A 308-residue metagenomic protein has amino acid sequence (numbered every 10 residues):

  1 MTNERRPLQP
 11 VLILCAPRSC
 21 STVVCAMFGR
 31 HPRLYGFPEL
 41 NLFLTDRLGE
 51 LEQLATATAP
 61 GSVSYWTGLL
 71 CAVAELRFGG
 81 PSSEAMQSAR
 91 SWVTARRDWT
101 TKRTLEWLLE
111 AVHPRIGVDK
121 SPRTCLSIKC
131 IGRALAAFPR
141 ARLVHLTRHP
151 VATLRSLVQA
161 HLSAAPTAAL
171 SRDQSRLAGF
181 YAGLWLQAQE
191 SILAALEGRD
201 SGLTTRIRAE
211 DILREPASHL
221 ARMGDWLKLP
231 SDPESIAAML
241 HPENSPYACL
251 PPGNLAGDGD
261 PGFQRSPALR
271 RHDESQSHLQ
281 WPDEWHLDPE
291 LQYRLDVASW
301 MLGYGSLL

Functional and structural regions predicted by a protein language model:
M1-L12, V158-H161, Q189, L193-E197 (+1 more regions): PAPS-dependent sulfotransferases, especially Golgi type II membrane carbohydrate sulfotransferases
A16: P-loop (Walker A) phosphate-binding loop of NTP-binding proteins
S19: ATP-binding Walker
T22-L34: A conserved segment at the C-terminal end of the G1
R30, G36, L42, A152 (+2 more regions): Active-site micro-motifs of SAM-dependent methyltransferase domains
Y35-I128, A164-R172, L269-W285, E290 (+1 more regions): PAPS-dependent sulfation machinery
L40-F43, L146-P150, I236-M239: A short, structured active-site edge motif that brings together acidic residues
G49-Q53, E110-E234, A248, P252-S266: PAPS-dependent sulfotransferase catalytic domain
